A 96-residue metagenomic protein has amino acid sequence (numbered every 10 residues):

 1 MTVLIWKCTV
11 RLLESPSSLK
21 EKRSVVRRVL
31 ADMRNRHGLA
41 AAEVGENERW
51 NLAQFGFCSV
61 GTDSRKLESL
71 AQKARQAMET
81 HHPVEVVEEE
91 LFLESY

Functional and structural regions predicted by a protein language model:
L4-V10: Active-site-flanking beta-strand signature of metal-NTP-handling nucleotidyl enzymes and homologous cyclase-like
V10-E14, S59-G61: Beta-strand elements of well-folded, non-transmembrane domains
K22: C-terminal binding/interaction regions
L30: Short catalytic helix/loop segments, enriched in acidic residues and glycine and frequently bearing histidine
L39-V44, V87-E88: A short linear hydrophobic-aromatic micro-motif
A42-D63, S95: Short, charge-patterned binding micro-sites
V60-Y96: C-terminal structural segments of small proteins and small subunits
